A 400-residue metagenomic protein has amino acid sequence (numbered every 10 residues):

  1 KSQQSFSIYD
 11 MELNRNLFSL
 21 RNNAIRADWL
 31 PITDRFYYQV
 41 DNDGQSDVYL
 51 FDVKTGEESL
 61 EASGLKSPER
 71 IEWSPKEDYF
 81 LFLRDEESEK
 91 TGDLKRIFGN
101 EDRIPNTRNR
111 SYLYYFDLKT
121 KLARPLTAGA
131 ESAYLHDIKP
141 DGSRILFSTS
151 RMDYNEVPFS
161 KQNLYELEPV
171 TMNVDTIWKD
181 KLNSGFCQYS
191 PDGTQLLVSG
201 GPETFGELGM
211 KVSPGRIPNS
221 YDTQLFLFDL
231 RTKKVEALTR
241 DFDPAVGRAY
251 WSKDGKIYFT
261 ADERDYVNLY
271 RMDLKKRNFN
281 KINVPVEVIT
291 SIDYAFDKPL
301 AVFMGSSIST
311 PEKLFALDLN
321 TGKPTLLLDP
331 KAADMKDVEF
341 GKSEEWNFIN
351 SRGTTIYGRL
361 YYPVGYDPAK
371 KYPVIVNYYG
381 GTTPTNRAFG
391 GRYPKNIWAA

Functional and structural regions predicted by a protein language model:
K1, L20-R21, Q39-Y49, G64-E69 (+9 more regions): A flexible loop/linker signature enriched in serine peptidases of the S9 family
F6, N14-G44: Beta-strand-rich domains and repeat architectures in extracellular enzymes and scaffolds, especially beta-propellers
L13-S19, E57-A62, L122-T127, N173-W178 (+2 more regions): A short beta-strand motif characteristic of beta-propeller blades
D28-L30, E72, D137, Q188 (+2 more regions): Conserved beta-strand position repeated across blades of beta-propeller domains
P31-I32, P75-K76, P140-D141, P191-D192 (+2 more regions): Residue-level detector of Asp-centered blade-edge/turn motifs that repeat once per structural unit in beta-propeller
F36-Y37, F80, I145-L146, G193-L196 (+2 more regions): Hydrophobic beta-strand positions that form the internal "hydrophobic ladder" of WD40/Gbeta-like beta-propeller blades
D52-G56, D117-K121, E168-M172, D229-K233 (+2 more regions): Short loop/turn segments that connect beta-strands within beta-propeller blades
S291-A400: Serine-hydrolase catalytic core recognition
